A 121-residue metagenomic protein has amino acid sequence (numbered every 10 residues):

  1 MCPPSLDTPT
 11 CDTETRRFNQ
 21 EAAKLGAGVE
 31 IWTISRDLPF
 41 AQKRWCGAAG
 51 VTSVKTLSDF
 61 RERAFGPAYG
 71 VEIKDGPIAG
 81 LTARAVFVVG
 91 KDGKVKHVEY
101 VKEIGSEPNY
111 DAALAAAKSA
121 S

Functional and structural regions predicted by a protein language model:
M1-S121: Chalcogenol-based redox active-site neighborhoods
